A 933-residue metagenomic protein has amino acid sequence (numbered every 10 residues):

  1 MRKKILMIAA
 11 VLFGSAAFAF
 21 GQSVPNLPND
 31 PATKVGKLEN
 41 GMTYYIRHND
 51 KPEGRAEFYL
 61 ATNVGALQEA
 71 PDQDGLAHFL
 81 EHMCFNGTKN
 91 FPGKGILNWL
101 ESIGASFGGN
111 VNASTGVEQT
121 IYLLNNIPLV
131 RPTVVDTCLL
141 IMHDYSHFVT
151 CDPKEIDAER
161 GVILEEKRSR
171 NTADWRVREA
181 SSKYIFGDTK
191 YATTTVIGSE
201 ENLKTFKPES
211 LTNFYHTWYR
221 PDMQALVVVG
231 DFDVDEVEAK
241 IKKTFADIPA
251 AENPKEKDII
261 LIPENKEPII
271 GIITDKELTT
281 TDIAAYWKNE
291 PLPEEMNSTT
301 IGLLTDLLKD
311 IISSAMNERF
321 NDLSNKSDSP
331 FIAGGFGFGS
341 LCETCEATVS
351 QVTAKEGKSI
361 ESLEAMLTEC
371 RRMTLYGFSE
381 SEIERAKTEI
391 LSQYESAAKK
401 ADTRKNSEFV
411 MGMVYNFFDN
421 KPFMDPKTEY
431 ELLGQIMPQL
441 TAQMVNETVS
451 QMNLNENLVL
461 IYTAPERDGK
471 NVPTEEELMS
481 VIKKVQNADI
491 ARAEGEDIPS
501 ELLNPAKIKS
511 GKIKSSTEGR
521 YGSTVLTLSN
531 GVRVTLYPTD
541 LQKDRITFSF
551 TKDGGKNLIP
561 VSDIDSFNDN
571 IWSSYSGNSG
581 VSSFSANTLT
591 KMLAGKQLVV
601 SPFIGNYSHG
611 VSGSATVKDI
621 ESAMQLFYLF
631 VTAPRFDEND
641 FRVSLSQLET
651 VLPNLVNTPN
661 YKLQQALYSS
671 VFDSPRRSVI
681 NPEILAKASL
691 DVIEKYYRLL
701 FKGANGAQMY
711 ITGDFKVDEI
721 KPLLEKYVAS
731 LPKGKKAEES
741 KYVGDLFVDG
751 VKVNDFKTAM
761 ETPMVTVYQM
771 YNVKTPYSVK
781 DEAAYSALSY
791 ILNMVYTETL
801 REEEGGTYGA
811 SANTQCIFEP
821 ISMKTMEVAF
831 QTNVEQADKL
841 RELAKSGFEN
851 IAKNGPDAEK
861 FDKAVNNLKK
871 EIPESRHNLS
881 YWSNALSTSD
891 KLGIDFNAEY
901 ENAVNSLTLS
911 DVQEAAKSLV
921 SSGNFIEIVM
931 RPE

Functional and structural regions predicted by a protein language model:
M1-S23: Bacterial Sec-dependent N-terminal signal peptides
F20-I46, D233-S298, G302-L307, S313-N321 (+12 more regions): Proteolytic maturation boundary segments
R47, P52-E69, L76-A77, K94-D144 (+13 more regions): M16 family metallopeptidases and their MPP-like homologs
D74-H82, N86, S314, S566-S574 (+1 more regions): Active-site recognition of the HExxH zinc-binding catalytic motif
W99, F148-I156, S169, L440-M444 (+3 more regions): Peptidyl-prolyl cis-trans isomerase
F148, P153, R160-G161, D174 (+6 more regions): Non-catalytic, conformational "gating/processing" segments within enzyme and secreted inhibitor domains
D152, A250-P254, L375-I383, D637 (+2 more regions): Flexible helix-coil linker/hinge segments at domain or subdomain boundaries
E155, R160-M223, V229-I241, P249-I259 (+1 more regions): Hydrophobic, small-residue-rich alpha-helical packing segments that form membrane-like cores
